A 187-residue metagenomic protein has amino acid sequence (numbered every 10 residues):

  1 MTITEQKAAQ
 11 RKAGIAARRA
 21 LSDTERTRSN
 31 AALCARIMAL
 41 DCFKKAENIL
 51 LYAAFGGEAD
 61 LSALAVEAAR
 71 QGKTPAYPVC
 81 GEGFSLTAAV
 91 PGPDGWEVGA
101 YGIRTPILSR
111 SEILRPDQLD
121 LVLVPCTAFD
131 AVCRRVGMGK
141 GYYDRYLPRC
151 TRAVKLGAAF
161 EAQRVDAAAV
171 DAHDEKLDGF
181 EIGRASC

Functional and structural regions predicted by a protein language model:
M1-E5, A16-R19, I107-L108, D117-V122 (+2 more regions): Surface-exposed, charge/polar-rich loops and edge strands
T2-Q118: N-terminal active-site beta-alpha-beta segment that forms phosphate/nucleotide-binding and substrate-recognition loops
Q10, L33, Y142-Y143, K176: Internal, well-ordered alpha-helical segments in soluble enzyme and binding-protein domains
G14, L51, P75, L123 (+2 more regions): A residue-level signal for conserved active-site and pocket-lining positions in enzyme catalytic cores
L50, G102, V122, A128 (+2 more regions): Conserved beta-strand segments that form the floor/walls of ligand-binding pockets within enzyme and binding domains
F55-G57, T127-A131: Short glycine-rich anion-binding loops that position phosphate/pyrophosphate groups of nucleotides and phosphorylated
V66, M138-Y142: Charged helix-capping and loop-helix junction motifs
